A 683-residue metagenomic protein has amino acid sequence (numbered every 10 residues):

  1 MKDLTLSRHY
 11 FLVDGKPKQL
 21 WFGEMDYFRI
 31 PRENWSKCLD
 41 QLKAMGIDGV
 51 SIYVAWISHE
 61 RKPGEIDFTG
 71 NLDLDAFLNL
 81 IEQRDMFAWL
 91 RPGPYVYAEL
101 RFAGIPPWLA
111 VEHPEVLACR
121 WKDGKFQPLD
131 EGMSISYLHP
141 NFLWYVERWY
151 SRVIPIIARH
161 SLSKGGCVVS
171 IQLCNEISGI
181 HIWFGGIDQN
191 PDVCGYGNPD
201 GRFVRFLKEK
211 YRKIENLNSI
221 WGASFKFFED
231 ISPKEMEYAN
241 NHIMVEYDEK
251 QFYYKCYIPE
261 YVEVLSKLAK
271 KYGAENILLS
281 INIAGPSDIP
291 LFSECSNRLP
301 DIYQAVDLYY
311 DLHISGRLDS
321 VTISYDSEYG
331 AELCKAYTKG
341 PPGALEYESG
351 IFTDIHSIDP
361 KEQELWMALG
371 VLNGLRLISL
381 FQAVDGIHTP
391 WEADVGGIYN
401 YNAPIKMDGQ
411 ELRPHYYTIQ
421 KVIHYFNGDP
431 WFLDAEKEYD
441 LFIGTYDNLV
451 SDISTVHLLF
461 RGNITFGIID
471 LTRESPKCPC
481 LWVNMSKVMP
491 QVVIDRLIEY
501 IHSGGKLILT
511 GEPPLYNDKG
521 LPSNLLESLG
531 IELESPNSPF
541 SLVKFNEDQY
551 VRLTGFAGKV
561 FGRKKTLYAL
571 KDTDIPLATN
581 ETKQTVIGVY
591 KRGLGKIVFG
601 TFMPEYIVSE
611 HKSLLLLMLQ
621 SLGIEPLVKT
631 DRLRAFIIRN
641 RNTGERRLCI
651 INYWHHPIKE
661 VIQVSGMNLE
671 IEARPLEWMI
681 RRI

Functional and structural regions predicted by a protein language model:
M1-G49: N-terminal carbohydrate-binding accessory modules
G15, L42, V50, I81 (+5 more regions): Conserved, mostly hydrophobic/aromatic
Q19-G23, V50-I52, A88-P92, V169-L173 (+4 more regions): Hydrophobic faces of well-ordered beta-strands that scaffold small-molecule active sites in alpha/beta enzyme cores
F28-A44, S287-S296, E362-A368: Short, acidic/polar
W35-H113, L265-S266, K270, V488: Aromatic-lined substrate-binding rim segments of carbohydrate-active enzymes
S51-I57, R91-L100, V169-I177, N282-P286 (+3 more regions): Short, solvent-exposed turn/loop segments enriched in Gly/Ser/Thr/Pro and often Arg
A110-D301, S324: Polysaccharide-binding and catalytic clefts of secreted carbohydrate-active enzymes
F142, V146, G166, F228-Y247 (+5 more regions): Carbohydrate-binding surfaces of carbohydrate-active enzymes
